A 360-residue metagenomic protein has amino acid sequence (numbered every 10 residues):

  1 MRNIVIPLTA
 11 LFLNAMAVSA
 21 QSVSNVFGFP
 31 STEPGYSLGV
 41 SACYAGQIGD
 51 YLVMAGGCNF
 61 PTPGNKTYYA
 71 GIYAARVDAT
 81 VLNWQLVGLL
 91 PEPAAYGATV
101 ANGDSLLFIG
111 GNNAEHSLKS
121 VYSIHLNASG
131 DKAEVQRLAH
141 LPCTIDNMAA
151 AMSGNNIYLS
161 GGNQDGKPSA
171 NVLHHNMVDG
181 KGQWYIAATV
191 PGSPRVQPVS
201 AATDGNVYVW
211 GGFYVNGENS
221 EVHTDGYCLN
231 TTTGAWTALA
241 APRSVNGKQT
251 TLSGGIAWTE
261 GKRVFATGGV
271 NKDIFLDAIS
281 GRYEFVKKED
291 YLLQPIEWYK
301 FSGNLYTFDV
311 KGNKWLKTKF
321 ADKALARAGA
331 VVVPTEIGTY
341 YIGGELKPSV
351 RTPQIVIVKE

Functional and structural regions predicted by a protein language model:
M1-V23: Bacterial Sec-dependent N-terminal signal peptides
Q21-E360: Kelch-like beta-propeller repeat domains
